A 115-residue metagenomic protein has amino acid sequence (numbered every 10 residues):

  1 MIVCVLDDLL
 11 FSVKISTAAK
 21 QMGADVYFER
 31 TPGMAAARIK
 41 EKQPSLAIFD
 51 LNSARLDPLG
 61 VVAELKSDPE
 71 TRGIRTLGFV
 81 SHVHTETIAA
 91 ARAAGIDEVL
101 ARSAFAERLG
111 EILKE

Functional and structural regions predicted by a protein language model:
M1-L9: Conserved acidic segment of CheY-like receiver
A24-R30: Short hydrophobic/Thr-rich beta-strand motif most characteristic of the beta2 strand and flanking loop of CheY-like
T31-L46: Acidic, metal-coordinating helix/loop segments flanking the phosphotransfer/catalytic sites of two-component signaling
K42, K66-R72: Conserved phosphotransfer cores of two-component systems
F49-E64: Conserved phosphotransfer microenvironments
G73-H82: A short, hydrophobic beta-strand element within the central beta-sheet of small alpha/beta folds
V83-E98: Alpha4 helix (beta4-alpha4-beta5 surface) of REC/receiver domains from two-component response regulators
G95-E107: Output/docking surface of receiver
